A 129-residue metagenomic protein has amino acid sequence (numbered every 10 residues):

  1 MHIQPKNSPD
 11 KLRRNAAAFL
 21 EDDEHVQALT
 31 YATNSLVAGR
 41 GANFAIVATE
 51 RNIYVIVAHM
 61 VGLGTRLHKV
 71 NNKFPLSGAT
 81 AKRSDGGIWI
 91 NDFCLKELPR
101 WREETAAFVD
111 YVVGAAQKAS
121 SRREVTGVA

Functional and structural regions predicted by a protein language model:
M1-A45: Anionic N-terminal interaction surfaces
A16, A28, R51, T105-F108: Generic intrinsically disordered, low-complexity segments enriched for polar/acidic and small residues
D22, Y31-G87, D92-W101: Phosphoinositide-binding peripheral membrane targeting modules
E104-A129: Terminal and domain-flanking low-complexity segments
